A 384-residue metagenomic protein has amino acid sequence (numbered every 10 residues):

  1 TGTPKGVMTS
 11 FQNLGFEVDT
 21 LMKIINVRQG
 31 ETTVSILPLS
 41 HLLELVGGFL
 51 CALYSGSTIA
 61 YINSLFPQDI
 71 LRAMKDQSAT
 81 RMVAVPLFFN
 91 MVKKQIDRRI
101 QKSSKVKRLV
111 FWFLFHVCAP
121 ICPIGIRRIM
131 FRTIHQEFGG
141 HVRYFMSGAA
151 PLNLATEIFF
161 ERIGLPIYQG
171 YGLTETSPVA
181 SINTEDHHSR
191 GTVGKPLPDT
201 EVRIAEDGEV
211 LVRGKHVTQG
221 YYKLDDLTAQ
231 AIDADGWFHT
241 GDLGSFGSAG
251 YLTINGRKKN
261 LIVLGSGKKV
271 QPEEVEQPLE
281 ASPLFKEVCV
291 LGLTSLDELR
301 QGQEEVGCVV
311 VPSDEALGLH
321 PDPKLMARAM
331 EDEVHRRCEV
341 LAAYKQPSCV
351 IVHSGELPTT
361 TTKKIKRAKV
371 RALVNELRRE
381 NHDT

Functional and structural regions predicted by a protein language model:
T1-V18: Conserved AMP-binding A3 loop
G15-T32, L39-R132, H141: Conserved AMP-binding/adenylation subdomain of ANL enzymes
A60-Y61, G140-S147, L152-G208, H216-Q219 (+1 more regions): Conserved ATP-binding loop and adjacent catalytic segment of the adenylate-forming AMP-binding
P196-L264, P272: Conserved ATP-binding/catalytic segment of the ANL
V217, Y251-E280, E315-L325, L341-S348: Adenylate-forming
L243, S282-D314: C-terminal boundary motif of the adenylate-forming
Y251-I254, N260-L261, E304, R367-V374: AMP-dependent adenylate-forming
C289-G292, G307, H335-T384: Conserved C-terminal "lid"/linker of ANL adenylate-forming enzymes
